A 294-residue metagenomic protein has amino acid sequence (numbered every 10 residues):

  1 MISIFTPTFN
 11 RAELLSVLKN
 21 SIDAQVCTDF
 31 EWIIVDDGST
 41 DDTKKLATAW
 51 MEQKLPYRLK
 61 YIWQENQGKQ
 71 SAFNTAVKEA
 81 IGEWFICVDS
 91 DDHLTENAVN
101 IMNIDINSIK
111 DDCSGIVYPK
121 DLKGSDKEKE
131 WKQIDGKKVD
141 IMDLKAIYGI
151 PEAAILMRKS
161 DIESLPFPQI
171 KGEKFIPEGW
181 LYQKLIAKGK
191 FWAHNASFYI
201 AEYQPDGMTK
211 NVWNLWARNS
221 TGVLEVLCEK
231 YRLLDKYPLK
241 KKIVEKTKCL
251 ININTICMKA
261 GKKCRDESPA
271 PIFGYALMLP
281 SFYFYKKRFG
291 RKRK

Functional and structural regions predicted by a protein language model:
N10-A24: Short, well-formed alpha-helical segments that are part of the catalytic scaffolds of diverse glycosyltransferases
S21, D36-L46, D89: A conserved acidic beta->alpha catalytic loop
D29-G38, K60-E65: Short beta-strand/loop segment that forms part of the nucleotide-sugar
Q64-A80: Glycine-rich, basic loop-to-helix element that forms the pyrophosphate-binding segment of sugar-nucleotide handling
F85: Short aromatic/hydrophobic "clamp" motif used to bind/position activated sugar donors
N97-E130: Conserved donor NDP-sugar-binding/catalytic core segment of glycosyltransferases
E128-K210: Conserved nucleotide-sugar donor-binding catalytic segment
A196-K294: C-terminal subregions of glycosyltransferases and related glycan-biosynthesis enzymes
